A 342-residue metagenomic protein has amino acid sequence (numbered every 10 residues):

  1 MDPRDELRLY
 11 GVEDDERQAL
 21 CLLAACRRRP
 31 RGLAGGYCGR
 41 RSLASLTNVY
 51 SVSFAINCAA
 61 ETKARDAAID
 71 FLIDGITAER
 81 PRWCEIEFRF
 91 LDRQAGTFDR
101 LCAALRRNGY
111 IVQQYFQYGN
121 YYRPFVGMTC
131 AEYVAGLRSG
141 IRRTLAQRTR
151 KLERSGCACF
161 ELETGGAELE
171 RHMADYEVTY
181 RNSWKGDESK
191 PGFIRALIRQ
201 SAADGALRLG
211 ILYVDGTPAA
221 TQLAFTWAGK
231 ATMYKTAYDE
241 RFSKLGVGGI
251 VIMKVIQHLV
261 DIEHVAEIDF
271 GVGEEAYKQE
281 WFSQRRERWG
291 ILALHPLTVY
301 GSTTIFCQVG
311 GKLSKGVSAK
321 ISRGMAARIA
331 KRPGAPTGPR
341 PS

Functional and structural regions predicted by a protein language model:
M1-L43, F90-K244, R340-S342: A conserved beta-strand-loop-helix scaffold within acyl/acetyltransferase catalytic domains
R29, A103-A131, G136, E263-A327 (+1 more regions): Active-site/acyl-donor-binding loops of N-acyltransferases
P30-F116, A228-R286, L292: Acyl-donor binding region in acyl/amide transferases
V52-N57, Q117-Y122, R150-G156, K190-I194 (+6 more regions): Short C-terminal domain-edge/linker segments immediately following a structured domain
K63-A64, G166-E170, T298-V299: A short acidic, often aromatic-flanked loop/helix-cap motif at beta-alpha or helix-coil junctions that lines enzyme
R142-T149, V251, E275, Q308: N-proximal short alpha-helices
